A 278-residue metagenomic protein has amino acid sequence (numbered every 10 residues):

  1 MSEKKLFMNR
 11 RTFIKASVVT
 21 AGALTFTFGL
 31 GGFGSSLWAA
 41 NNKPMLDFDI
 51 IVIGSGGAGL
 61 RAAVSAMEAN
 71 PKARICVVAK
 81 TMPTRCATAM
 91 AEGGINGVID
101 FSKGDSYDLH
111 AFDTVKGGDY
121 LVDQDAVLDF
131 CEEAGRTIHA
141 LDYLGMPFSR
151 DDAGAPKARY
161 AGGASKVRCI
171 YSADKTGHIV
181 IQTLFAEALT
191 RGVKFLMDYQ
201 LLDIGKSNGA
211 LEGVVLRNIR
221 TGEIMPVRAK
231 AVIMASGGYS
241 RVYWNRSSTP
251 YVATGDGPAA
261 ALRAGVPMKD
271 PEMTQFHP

Functional and structural regions predicted by a protein language model:
S2-A21: N-terminal secretory signal peptides and thylakoid transit peptides that target proteins across membranes
N9, G145-P147, P267: Helix N-cap / loop-to-helix initiation motif
N9, P44, V122-D129, S172 (+1 more regions): Conserved acidic
K15-F28, S35-F112, R150-D152, A173-P278: Residues forming the flavin
A66, A89-G93, A140-R168, S172: Beta1-alpha1 glycine-rich phosphate/pyrophosphate-binding loop at the start of Rossmann-like nucleotide-binding domains
H110-G118, A164-K166: Acidic/polar active-site rim loop that often engages polyanionic ligands
T114-K157: Rossmann-like flavin
